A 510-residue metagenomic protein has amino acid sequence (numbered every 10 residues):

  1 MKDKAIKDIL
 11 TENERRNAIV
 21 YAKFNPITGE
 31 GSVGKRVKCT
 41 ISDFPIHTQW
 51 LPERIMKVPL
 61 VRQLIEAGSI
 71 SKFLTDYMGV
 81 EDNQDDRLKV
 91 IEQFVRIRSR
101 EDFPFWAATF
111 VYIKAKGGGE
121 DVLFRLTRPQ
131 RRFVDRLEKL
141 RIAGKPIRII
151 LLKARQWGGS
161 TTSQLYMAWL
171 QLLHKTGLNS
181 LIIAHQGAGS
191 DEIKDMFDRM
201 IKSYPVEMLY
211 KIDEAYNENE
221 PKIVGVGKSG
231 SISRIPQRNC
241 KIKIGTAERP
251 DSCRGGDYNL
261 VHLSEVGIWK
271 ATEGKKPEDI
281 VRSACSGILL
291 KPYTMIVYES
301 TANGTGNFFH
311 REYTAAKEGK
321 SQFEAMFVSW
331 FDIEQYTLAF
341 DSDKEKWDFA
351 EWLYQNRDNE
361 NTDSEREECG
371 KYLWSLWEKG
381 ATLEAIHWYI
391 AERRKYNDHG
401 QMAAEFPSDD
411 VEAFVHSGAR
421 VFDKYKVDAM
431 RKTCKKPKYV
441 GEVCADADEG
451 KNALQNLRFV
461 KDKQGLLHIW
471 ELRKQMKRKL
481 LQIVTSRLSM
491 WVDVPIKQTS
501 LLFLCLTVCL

Functional and structural regions predicted by a protein language model:
K2-S489: Phosphate/NTP-binding elements of NTP-utilizing enzymes
L481-V508: Gly/Thr-rich phosphate-binding beta-strand-loop-beta motif of the actin/hexokinase/Hsp70
